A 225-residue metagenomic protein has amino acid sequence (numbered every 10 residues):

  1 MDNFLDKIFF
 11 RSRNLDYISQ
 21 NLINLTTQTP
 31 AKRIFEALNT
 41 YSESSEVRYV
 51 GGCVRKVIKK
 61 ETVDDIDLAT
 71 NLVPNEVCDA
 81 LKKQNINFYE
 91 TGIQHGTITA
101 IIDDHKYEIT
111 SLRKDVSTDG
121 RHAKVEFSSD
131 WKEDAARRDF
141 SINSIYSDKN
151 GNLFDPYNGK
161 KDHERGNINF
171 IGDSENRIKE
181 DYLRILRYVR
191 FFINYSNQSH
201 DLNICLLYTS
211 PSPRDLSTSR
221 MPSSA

Functional and structural regions predicted by a protein language model:
M1-S210, R214: Catalytic cores of the polymerase beta-like nucleotidyltransferase superfamily and closely associated nucleotide
S212-D215, S219-A225: Positively charged, low-complexity/disordered segments
